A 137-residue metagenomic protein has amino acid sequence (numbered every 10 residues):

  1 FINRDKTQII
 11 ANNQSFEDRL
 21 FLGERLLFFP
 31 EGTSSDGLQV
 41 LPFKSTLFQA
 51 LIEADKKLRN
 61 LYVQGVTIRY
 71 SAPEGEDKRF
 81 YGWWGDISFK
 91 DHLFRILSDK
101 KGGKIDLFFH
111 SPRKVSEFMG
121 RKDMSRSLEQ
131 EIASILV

Functional and structural regions predicted by a protein language model:
F1-D18: Membrane-interfacial amphipathic helices and adjacent loop/beta segments that form the lipid-substrate binding surface
Q8, T33-G37: Acidic, metal-coordinating catalytic cores used for nucleic-acid/nucleotide bond scission and strand-transfer chemistry
S15, F21, Y62-G65: Internal catalytic domains of large membrane-associated glycosyltransferases
G23-E24, R59: Short coil/turn segments at beta-strand junctions that form active-site/ligand-binding loops
E24-P30: Generic beta-sheet signal
D36-M119: A cross-family acyltransferase "interaction/gating" segment
H110-K114, F118, M124-S125, Q130-V137: Membrane-proximal, solvent-exposed terminal domains/tails of membrane-associated proteins
